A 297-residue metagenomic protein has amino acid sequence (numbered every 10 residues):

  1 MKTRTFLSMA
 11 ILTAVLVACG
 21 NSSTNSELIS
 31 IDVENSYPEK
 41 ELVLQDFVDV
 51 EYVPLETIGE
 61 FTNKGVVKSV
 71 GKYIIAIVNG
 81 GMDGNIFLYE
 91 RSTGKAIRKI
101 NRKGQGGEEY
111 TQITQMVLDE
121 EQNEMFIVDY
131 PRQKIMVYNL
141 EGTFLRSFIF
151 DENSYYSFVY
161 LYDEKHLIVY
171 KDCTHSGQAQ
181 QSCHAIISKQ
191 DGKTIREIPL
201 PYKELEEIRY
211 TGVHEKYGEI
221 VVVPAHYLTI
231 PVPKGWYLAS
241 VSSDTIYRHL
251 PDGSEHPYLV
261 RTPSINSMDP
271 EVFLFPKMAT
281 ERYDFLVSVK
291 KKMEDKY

Functional and structural regions predicted by a protein language model:
V17-A18: C-terminal motif of bacterial Sec signal peptides marking the signal peptidase cleavage site
L28-D32, K72-N79, N123-D129, K165-G177 (+2 more regions): Short beta-strand elements that form the blades of beta-propeller/WD-repeat-like and other beta-sheet-rich scaffold
S36-N63: A short helix->beta-strand "capping" segment at the edge of beta-propeller domains
T57-G59, K95-Q122, D129, E152: Blade-loop segments of beta-propeller domains
T62-V66, Y110-M116, N153-L161, M268-P276: Repeated scaffold domains used in trafficking and secretory/extracellular systems, primarily beta-propellers
Y130-C183, E197-T211: Asp-box/WD-like beta-propeller blade repeats and closely related beta-sheet repeat scaffolds
Q181-G192, D244-Y247, Y297: Beta-propeller blade signature
G192-G253: Loop-centered beta-sheet repeat module
